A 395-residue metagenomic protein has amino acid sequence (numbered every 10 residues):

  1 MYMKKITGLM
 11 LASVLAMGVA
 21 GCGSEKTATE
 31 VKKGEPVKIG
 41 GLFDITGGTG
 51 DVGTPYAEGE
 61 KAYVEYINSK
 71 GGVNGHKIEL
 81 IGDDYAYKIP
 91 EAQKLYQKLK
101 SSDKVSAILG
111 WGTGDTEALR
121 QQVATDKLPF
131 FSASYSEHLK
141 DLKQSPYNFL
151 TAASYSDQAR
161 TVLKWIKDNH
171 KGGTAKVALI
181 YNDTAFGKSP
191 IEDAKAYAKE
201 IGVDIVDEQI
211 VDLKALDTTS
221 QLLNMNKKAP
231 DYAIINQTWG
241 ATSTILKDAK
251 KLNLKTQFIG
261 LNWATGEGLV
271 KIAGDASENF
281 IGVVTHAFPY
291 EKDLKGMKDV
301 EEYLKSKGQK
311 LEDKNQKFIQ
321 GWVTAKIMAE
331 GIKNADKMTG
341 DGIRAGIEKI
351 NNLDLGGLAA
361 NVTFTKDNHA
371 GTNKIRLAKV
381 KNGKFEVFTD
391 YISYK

Functional and structural regions predicted by a protein language model:
M1-K38, S69, I392-K395: Short, low-complexity disordered leader/linker segments with a strong preference for bacterial N-terminal type II
K26-V31, D51-E58, K70-L142, V211-T218 (+1 more regions): Beta-alpha junction/loop-to-helix N-cap segments that form part of ligand/metal-binding clefts
V31-G59, D83-P90, G112, I180-K188 (+3 more regions): Extracytoplasmic "Venus flytrap"
K32-V37, E58-L80, G172, K199-V203: Signal peptide-proximal N-terminal region of secreted/periplasmic/extracellular or secretory-lumen proteins
I45-G48, Y85-I89, T113-E117, Y135-K140 (+7 more regions): Solvent-exposed loop/turn segments at secondary-structure junctions within structured extracellular/periplasmic domains
V105-D207, Q257-I281: Extracytoplasmic ligand/sensor domains, especially the bilobed periplasmic-binding protein
L246-Q320, Y391-I392: Extracellular/periplasmic periplasmic-binding protein-like sensory domains
S306-F318, A329-K384: Segments of small-molecule ligand-sensing domains
